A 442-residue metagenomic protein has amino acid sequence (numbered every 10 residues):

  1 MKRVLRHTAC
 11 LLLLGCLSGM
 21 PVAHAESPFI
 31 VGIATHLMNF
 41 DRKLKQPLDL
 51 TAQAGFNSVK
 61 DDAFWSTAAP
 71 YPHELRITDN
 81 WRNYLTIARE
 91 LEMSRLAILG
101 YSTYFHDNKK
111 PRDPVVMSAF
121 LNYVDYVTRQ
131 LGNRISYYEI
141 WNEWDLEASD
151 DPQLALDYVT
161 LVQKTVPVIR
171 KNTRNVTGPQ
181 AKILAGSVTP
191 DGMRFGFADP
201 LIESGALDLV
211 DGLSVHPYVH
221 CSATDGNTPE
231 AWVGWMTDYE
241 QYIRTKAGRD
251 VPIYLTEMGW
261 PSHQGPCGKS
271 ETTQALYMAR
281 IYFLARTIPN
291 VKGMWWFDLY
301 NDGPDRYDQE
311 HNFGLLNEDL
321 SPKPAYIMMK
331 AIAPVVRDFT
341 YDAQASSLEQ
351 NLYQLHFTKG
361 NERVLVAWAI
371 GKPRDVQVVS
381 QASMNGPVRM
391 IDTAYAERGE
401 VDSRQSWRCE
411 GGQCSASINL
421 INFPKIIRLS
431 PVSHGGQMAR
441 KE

Functional and structural regions predicted by a protein language model:
T8-G19: Bacterial N-terminal signal peptides
A25-N57, D62: Boundary/entry segment of secreted carbohydrate-active catalytic domains
A34, V162-F197, R244-H263, N290-D302: Aromatic-lined carbohydrate-recognition surfaces of secreted/lumenal glycan-active proteins
A54-V210, S214-H220: Substrate-binding cleft and catalytic face of glycoside hydrolase catalytic domains, especially the flexible beta-alpha
H220-D225, Y242-L276, D302-L316: Active-site clefts of carbohydrate-active enzymes
T287-G293, F297, D302, R306 (+1 more regions): Glycan-recognition and catalytic regions of carbohydrate-active enzymes
S347-G386, T393: Carbohydrate-binding surface patches
D402-E442: C-terminal beta-strand-rich structural cap/linker in extracellular carbohydrate-active enzymes
